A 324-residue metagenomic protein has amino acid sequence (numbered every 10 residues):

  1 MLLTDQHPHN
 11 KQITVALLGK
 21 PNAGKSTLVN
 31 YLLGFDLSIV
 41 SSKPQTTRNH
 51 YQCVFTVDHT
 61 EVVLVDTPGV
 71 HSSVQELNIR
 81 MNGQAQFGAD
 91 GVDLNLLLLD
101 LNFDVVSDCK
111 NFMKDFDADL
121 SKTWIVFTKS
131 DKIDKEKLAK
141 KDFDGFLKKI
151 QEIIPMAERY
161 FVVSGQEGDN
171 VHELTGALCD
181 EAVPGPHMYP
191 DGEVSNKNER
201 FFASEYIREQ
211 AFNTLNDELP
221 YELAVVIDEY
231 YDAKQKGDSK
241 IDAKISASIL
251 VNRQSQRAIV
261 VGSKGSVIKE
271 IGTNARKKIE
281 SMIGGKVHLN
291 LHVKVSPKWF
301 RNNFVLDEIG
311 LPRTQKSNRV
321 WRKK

Functional and structural regions predicted by a protein language model:
M1-A89, L94, L99: Conserved G1/Walker A P-loop phosphate-binding module
G24, N170, V267: Conserved glycine(s) of the Walker
L28, L32, H172-E181, A247-V251: PAPS/PAP-binding and catalytic site of the sulfotransferase fold
F35, V54, G88-N95, I153-A157 (+7 more regions): Conserved, well-folded catalytic cores of nucleic-acid-processing and energy-transducing macromolecular machines
H71-V74, D104-S107, I133-K140, D169-E173 (+2 more regions): Switch/connector loops and helix/strand junctions flanking conserved nucleotide-binding motifs in nucleotide-processing
A89-N111, L120-K140, Q166: Conserved Switch II/interswitch segment of TRAFAC-class P-loop GTPases
S121-W124, D131-S195: Canonical P-loop GTPase G-domain recognition
N196-K324: P-loop NTP-binding site
